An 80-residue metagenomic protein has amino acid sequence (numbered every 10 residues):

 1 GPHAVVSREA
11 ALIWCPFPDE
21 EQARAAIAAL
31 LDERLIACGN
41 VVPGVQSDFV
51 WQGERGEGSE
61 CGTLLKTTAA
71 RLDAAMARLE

Functional and structural regions predicted by a protein language model:
G1-E80: Positively charged, small/polar-rich N-terminal and surface patches that mediate targeting and assembly and bind
